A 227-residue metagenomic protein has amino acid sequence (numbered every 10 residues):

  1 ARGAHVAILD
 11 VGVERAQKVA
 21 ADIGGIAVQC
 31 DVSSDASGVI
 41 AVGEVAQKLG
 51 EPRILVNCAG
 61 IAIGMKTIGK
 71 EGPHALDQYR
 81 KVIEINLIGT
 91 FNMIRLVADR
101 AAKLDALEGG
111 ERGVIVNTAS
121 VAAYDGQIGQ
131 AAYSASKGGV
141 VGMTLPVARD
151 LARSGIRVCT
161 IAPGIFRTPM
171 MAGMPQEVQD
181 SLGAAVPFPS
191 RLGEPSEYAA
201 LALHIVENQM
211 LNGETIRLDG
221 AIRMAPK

Functional and structural regions predicted by a protein language model:
V13-E14, C30-I40, L76: The beta1-alpha1 cofactor-binding region of Rossmann-like NAD(H)/NADP(H)-dependent oxidoreductases
I61, G72-N92, V116, V140: Catalytic Tyr-X3-Lys loop
A62-R80, D99, K103-G109, G129-A132 (+1 more regions): Conserved mid-core segment of classical short-chain dehydrogenase/reductases
E84, E177-E197: Catalytic Tyr-x(3-8)-Lys segment
I94, S136, T144: Active-site helix of classical SDR
D99, A148-D150: Alpha-helical segment proximal to the catalytic Tyr-Lys
S120: Residue(s) in the substrate-gating loop at a strand-loop-helix junction that position the organic substrate next
E194-L218, R223: C-terminal substrate-recognition "lid" of short-chain dehydrogenase/reductases
